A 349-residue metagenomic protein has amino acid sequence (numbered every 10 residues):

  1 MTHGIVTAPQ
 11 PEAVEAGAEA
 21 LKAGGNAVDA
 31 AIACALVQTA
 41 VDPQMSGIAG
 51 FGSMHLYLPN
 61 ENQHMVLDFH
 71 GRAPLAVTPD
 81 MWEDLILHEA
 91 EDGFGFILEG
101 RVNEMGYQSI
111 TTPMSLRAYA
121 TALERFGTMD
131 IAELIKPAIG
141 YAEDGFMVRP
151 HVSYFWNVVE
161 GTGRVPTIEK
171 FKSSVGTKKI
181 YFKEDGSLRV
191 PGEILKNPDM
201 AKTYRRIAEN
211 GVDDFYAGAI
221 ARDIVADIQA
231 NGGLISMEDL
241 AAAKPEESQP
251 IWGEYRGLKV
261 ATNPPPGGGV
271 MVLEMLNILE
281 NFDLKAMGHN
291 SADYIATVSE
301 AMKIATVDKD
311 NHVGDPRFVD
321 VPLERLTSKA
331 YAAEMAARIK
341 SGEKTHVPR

Functional and structural regions predicted by a protein language model:
M1-E15, E19, A27-N210, F215-A217 (+3 more regions): Noncatalytic scaffold domains of N-terminal-nucleophile
E124-M129, E209-V212, L279-A286, K309-V313: Short helix-capping/linker segments at secondary-structure and domain boundaries
V270: Flexible, polar/acidic helix-loop-strand segments at domain edges
E274: Protein kinase glycine-rich loop
F282-R349: Internal maturation/activation junctions in enzymes
